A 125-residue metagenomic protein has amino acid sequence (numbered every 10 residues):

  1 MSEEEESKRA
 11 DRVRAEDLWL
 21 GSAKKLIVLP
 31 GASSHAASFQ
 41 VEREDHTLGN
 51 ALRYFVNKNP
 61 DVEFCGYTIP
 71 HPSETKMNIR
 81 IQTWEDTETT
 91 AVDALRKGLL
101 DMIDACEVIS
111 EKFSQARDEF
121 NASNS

Functional and structural regions predicted by a protein language model:
M1-S125: Protein-protein interaction/assembly regions in multi-subunit complexes
